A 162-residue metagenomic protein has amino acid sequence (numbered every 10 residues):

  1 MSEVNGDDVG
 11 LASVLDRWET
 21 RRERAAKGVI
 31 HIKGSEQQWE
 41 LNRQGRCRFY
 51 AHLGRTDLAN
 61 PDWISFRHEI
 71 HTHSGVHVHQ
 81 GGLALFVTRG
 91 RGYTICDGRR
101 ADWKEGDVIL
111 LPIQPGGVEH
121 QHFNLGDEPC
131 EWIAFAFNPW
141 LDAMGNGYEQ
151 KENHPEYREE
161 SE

Functional and structural regions predicted by a protein language model:
M1-N60, G145-E162: A short, N-terminal "cap"/entry segment at the start of jelly-roll beta-barrel domains of the cupin/DSBH fold
D62-H79, P112-G117: Conserved short histidine dyad/triad with adjacent acidic residue
W63, L85, L110-L111, G126-N146: A short hydrophobic beta-strand segment most commonly corresponding to one strand of the jelly-roll/cupin
I64-F66, Y93-T94, F123, A136: A structural feature that tracks compact, well-ordered secondary-structure segments with a strong bias toward
I70, Q80-Y93, D97-G98: Glycine- and acidic-residue-biased ligand/ion/polar-headgroup-sensing regions
G98-Q114: Short acidic-glycine-tyrosine-enriched beta hairpin
G117-F123: Short, Lys/Arg- and Gly-enriched loop/turn segments at beta-strand edges
